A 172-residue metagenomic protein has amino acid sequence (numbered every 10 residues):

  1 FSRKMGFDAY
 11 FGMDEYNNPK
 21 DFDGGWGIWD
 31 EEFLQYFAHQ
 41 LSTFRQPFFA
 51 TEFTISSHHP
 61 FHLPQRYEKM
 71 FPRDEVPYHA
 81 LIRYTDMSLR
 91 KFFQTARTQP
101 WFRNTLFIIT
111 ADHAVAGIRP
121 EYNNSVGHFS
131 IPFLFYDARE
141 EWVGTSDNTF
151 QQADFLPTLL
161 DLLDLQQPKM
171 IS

Functional and structural regions predicted by a protein language model:
F1-S172: Solvent-exposed soluble domains appended to multi-pass membrane proteins
